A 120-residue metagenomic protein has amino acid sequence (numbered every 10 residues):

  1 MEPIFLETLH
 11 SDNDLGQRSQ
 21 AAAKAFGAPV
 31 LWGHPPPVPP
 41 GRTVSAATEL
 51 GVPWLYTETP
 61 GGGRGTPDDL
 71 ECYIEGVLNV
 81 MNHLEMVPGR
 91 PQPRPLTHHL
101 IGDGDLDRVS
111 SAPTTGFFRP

Functional and structural regions predicted by a protein language model:
M1-P120: Structured catalytic-domain cores with a bias toward divalent-metal coordination
